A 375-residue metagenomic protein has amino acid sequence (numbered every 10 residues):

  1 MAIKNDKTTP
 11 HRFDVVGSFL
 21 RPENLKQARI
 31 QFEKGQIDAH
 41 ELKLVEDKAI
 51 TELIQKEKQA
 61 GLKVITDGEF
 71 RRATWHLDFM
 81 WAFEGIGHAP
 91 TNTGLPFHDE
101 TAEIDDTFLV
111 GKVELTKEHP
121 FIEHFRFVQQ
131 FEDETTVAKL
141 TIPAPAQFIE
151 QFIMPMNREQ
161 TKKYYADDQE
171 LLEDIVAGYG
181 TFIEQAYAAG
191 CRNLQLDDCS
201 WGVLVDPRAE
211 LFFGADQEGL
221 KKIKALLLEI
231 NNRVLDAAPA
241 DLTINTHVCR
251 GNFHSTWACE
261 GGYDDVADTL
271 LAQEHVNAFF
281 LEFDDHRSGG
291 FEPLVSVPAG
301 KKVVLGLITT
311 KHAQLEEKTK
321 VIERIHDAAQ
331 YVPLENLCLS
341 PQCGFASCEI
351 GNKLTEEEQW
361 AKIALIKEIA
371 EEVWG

Functional and structural regions predicted by a protein language model:
M1-G375: Domain-level signal for soluble alpha/beta catalytic cores
